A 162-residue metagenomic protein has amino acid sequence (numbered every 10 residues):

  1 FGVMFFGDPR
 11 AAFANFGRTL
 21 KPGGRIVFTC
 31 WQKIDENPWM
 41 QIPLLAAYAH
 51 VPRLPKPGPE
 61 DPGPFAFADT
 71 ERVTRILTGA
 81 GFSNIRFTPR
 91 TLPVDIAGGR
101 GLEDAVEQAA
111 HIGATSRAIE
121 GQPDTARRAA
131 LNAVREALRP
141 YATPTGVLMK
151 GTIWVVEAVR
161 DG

Functional and structural regions predicted by a protein language model:
F1: Binding-interface segments
M4-F6: A short His-aromatic
R10-A11, G17-G98, I119: Conserved catalytic/acceptor-binding region of the Class I
G63-G162: Conserved Class I S-adenosyl-L-methionine
